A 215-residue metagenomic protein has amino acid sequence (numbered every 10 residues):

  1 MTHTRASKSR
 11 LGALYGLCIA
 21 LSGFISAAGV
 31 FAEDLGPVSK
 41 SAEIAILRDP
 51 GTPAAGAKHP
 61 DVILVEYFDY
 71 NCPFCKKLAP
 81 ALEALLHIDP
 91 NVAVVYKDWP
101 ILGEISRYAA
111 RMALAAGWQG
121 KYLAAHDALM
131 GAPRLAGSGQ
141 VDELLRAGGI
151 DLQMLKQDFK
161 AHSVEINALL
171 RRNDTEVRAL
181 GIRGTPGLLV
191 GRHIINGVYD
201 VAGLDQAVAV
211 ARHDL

Functional and structural regions predicted by a protein language model:
T2-R5, E33, E143-L215: C-terminal cap of thioredoxin/glutaredoxin-like
T4-L14: Twin-arginine (Tat) signal peptide motif
G12-S26: Bacterial N-terminal signal peptides
A27-A32: Boundary at the C-terminal end of the N-terminal hydrophobic targeting segment
E33-L47: Periplasmic c-type cytochrome electron-transfer domains
I44-V62, L86: A short beta-strand-turn-helix
I63-R146, L180-R183, A209-L215: Structural alpha/beta surface segment adjacent to cysteine/selenocysteine redox centers across thiol/disulfide enzymes
